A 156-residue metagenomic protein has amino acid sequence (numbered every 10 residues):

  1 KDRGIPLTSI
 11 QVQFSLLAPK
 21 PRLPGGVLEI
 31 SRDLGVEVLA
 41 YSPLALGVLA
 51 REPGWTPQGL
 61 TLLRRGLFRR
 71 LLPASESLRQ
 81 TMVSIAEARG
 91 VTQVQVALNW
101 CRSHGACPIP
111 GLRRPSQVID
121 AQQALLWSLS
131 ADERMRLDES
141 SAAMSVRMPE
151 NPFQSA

Functional and structural regions predicted by a protein language model:
K1-A156: Beta/alpha (TIM)-barrel catalytic core signal, keyed to glycine-rich beta->alpha loops juxtaposed to Asp/Glu that bind
